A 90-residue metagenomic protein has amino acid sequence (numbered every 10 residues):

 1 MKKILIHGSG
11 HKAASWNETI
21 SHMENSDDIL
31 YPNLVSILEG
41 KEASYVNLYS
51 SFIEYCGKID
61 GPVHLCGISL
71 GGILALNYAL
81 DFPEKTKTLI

Functional and structural regions predicted by a protein language model:
M1, S26, D60-V63, T86: A general structural motif
M1-E39: Conserved HGGG/HGGXW glycine-rich cap/lid loop of the alpha/beta-hydrolase fold
S15-E18, H22, N47-K58, N77: Alpha-helical elements of Rossmann-like donor-binding domains used by nucleotide-donor carbohydrate transfer enzymes
W16, D27, Y45, H64 (+1 more regions): Aromatic side chains
I29-C66: Active-site loop/oxyanion-hole signature of alpha/beta-hydrolase fold enzymes
P62-I90: Conserved hydrolase catalytic core segment
